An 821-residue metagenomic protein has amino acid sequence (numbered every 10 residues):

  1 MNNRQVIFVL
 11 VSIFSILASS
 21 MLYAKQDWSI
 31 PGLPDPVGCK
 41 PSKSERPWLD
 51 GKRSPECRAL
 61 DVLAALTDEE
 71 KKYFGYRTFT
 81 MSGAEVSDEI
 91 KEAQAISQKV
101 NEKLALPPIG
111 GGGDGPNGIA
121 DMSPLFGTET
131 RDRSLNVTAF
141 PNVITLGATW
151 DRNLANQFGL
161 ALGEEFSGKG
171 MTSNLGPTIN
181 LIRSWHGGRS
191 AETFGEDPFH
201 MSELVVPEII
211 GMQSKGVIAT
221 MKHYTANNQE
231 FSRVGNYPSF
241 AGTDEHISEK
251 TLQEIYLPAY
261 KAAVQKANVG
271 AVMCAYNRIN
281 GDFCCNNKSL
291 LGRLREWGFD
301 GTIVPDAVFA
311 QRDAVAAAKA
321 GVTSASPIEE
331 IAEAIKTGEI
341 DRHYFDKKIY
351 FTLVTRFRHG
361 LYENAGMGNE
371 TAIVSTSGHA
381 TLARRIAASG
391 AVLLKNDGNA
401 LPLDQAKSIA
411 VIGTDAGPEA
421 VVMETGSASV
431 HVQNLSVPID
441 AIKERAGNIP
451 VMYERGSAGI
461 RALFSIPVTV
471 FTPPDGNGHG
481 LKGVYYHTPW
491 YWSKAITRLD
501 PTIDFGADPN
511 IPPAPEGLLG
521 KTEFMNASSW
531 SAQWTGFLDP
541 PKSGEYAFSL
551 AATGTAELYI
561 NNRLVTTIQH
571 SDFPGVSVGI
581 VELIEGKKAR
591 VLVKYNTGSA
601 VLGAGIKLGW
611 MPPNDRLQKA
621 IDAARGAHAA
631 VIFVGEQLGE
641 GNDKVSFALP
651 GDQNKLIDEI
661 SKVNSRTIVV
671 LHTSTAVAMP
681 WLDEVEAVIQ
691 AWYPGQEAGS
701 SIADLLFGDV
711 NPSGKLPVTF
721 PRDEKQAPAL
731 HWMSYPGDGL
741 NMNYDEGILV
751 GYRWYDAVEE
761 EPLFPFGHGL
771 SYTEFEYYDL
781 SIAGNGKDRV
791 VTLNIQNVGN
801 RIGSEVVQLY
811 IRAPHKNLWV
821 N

Functional and structural regions predicted by a protein language model:
M1-V9: Bacterial N-terminal signal peptides that target proteins for export
N2, S20-Y23: Intrinsic low-complexity/disordered segments
V9-A18: Bacterial N-terminal signal peptides
L22-A547, A551-N821: Glycoside hydrolase catalytic-domain context in secreted enzymes
